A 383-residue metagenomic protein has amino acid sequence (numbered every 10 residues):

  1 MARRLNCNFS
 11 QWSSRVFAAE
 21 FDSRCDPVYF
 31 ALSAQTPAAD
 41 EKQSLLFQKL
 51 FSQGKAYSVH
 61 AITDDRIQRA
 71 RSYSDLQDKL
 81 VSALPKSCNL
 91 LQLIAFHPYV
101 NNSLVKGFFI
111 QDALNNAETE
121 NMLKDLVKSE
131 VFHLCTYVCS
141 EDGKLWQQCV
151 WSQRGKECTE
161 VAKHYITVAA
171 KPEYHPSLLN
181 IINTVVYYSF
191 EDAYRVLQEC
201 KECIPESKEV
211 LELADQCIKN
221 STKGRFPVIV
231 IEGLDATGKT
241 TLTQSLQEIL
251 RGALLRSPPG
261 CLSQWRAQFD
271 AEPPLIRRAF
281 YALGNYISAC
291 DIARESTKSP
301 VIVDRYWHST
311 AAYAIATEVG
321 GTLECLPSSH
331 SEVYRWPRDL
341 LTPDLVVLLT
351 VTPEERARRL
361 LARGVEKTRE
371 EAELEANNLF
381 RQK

Functional and structural regions predicted by a protein language model:
M1-I204: Long, basic/Gly/Ser/Thr-rich N-terminal segments that mediate initial subcellular attachment or targeting
F9-S74, A253-P327: ATP-dependent small-molecule kinase phosphotransfer cores that center on conserved nucleotide phosphate-binding segments
I62-S82, D112, T310-Q382: A glycine- and Lys/Arg-enriched "phosphate-lid" helix/loop adjacent to the NTP-binding pocket of small-molecule kinases
E209-T222: Pre-Walker A adenine-sensing motif
D215-I218, S288-A289, E332-R335: A generic local structural motif
S221-Q247: Walker A (P-loop) phosphate-binding motif
I229, L255, I302, L345-V347: Hydrophobic/aromatic beta-strand patches that form the interior of the parallel beta-sheet core in alpha/beta enzyme
G233-A236, R305, L345, V351: Generic detector of well-ordered alpha-helical packing
